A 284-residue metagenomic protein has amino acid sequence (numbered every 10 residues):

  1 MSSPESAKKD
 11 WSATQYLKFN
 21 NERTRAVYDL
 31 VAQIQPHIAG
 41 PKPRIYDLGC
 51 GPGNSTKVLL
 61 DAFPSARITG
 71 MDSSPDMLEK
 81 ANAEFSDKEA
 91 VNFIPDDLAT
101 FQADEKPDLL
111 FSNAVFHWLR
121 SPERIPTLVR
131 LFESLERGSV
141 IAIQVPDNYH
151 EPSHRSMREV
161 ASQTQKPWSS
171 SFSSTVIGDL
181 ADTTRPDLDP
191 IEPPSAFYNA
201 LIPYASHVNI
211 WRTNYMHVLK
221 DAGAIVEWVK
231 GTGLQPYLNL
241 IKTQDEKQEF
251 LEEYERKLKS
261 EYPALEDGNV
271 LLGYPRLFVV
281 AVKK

Functional and structural regions predicted by a protein language model:
P4-T24: Class I SAM-dependent methyltransferase Rossmann-like catalytic core, especially the SAM/SAH-binding loop
E22-P43, V58: Conserved alpha-helix/loop element of class I SAM-dependent methyltransferases that forms part of the SAM/SAH-binding
R44-A103, P126: Class I SAM-dependent methyltransferase SAM/SAH-binding core
F111: A conserved beta-strand element that flanks and buttresses the S-adenosyl-L-methionine
A114-V115: Short catalytic micro-motifs in class I SAM-dependent methyltransferases
L119-R130: A short, conserved alpha-helix within the catalytic core of class I
R130-F132, E136-D221, P236: Conserved catalytic/acceptor-binding region of the Class I
P186-K284: Conserved Class I S-adenosyl-L-methionine
